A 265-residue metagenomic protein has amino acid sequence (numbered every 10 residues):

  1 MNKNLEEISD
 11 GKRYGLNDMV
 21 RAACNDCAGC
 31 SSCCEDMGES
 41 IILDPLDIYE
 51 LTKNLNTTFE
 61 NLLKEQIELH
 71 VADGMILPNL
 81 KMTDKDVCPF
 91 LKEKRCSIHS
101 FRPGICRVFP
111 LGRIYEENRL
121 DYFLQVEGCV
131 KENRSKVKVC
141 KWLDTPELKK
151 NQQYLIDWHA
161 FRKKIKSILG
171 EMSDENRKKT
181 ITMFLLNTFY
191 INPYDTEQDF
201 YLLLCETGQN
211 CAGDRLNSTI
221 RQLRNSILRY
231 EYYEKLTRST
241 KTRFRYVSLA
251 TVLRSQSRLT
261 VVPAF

Functional and structural regions predicted by a protein language model:
M1-L253, L259-F265: Short loop/turn segments that flank or connect secondary-structure elements
